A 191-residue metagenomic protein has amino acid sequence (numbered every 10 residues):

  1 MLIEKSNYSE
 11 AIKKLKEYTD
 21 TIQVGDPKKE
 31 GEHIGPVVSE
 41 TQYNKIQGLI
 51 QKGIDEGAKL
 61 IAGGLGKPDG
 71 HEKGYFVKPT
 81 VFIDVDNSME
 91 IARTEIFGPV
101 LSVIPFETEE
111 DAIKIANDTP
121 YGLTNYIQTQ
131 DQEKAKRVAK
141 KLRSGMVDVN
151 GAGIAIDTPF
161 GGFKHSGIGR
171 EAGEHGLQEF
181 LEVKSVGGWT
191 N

Functional and structural regions predicted by a protein language model:
M1-D86, V149: ALDH superfamily catalytic-core signature
Q23, I50, D69, F76-N191: Conserved C-terminal structural/oligomerization subdomain of aldehyde/semialdehyde dehydrogenase
